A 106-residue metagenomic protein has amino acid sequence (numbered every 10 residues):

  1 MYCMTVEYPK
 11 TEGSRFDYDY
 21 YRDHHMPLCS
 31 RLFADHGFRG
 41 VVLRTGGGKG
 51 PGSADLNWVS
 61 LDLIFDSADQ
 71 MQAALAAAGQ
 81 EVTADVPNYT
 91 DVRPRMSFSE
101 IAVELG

Functional and structural regions predicted by a protein language model:
M1-G106: Macromolecular interaction modules
